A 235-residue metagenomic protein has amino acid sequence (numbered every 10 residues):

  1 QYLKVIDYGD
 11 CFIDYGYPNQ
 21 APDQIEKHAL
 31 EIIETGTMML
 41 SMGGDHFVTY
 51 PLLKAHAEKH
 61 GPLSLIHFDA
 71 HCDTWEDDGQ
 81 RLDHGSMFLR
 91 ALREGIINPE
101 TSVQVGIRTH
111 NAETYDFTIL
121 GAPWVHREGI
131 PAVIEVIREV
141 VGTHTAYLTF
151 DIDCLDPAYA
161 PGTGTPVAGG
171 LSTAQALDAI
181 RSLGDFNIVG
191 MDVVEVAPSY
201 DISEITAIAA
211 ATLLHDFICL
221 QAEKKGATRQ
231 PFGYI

Functional and structural regions predicted by a protein language model:
Q1-I235: Conserved alpha-helical scaffold segments that buttress catalytic/binding sites
